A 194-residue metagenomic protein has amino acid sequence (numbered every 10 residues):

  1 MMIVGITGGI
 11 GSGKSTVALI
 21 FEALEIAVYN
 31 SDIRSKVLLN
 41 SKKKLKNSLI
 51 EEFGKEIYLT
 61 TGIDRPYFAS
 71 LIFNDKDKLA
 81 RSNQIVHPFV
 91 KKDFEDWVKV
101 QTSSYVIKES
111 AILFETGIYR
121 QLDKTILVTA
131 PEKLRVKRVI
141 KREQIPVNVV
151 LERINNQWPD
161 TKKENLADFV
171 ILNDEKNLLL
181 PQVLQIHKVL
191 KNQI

Functional and structural regions predicted by a protein language model:
V4-I6: Hydrophobic anchor at the beta1->P-loop junction of P-loop NTPases
G9, F21: P-loop (Walker A) phosphate-binding loop of NTP-binding proteins
S12: ATP-binding Walker
S15: Walker A/P-loop
E22-S31, K43-K44: Post-Walker A helix-loop "phosphate-sensing" segment adjacent to the P-loop in P-loop NTPases
I33-T102: ATP-dependent small-molecule kinase phosphotransfer cores that center on conserved nucleotide phosphate-binding segments
K92-V100, Y105-R142: ATP-dependent NMP and nucleoside kinases share a basic, alpha-helical "lid"
T102, R120-Q121, K141-V189: Small-molecule kinase domains that catalyze NTP-dependent phosphoryl transfer to phosphate-bearing small molecules
